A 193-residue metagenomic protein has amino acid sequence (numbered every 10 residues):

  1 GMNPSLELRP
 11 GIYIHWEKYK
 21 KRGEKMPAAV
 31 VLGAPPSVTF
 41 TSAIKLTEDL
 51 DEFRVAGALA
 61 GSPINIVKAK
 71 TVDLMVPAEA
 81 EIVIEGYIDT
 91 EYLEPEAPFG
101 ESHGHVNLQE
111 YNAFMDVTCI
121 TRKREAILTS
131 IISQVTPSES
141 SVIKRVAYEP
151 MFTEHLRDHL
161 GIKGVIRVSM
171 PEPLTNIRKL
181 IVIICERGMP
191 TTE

Functional and structural regions predicted by a protein language model:
M2-A43: Internal alpha/beta scaffold segment
M26, G33-E193: Charged, compositionally biased interaction regions
